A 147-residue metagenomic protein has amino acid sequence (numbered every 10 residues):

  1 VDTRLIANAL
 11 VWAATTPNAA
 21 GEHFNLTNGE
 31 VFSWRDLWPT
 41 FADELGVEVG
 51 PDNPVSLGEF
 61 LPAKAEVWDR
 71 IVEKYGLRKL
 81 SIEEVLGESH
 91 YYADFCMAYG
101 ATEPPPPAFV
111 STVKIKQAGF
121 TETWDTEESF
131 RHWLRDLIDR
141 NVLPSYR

Functional and structural regions predicted by a protein language model:
V1, G29, S33, T121-D125: Conserved aromatic-histidine-acidic binding/catalytic patches
V1, G87-Y92, L137-R140: Proteins with a high burden of low-complexity, intrinsically disordered sequence enriched in S/T/G/P/A and R, requiring
T3-V11, E127-L134: Short, amphipathic alpha-helical "lid/cap" segments that border enzyme active or binding sites
I6-A98, E103, S111, R147: Mid/C-terminal beta-alpha module of Rossmann-like enzyme folds, strongest in SDR-family dehydrogenases/epimerases
P106: Glycine/small-residue-rich pyrophosphate-binding loop that anchors the diphosphate of NDP-sugar donors
K116-R147: C-terminal/domain-terminus segments
